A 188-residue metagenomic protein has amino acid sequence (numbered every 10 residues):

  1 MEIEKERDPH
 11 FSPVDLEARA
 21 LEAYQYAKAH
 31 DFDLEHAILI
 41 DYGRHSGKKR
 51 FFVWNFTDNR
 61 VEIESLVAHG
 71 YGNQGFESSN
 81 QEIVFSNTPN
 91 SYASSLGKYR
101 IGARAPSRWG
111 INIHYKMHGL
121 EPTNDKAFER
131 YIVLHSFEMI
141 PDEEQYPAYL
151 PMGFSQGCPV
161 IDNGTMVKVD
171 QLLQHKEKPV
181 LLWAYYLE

Functional and structural regions predicted by a protein language model:
M1-Q156, N163-K176, V180, L187-E188: Cell wall/extracellular polymer interaction/catalysis modules
